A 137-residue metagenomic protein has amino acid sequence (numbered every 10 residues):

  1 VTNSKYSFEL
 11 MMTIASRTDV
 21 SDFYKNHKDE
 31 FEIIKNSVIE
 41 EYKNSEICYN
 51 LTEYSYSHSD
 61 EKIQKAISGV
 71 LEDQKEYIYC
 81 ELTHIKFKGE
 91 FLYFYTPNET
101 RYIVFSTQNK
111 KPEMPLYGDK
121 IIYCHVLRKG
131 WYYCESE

Functional and structural regions predicted by a protein language model:
V1-Y77: N-terminal export/targeting and maturation segments
Y42-E137: Extracytosolic and intramembrane catalytic regions of membrane-associated proteins in envelope/secretory systems
